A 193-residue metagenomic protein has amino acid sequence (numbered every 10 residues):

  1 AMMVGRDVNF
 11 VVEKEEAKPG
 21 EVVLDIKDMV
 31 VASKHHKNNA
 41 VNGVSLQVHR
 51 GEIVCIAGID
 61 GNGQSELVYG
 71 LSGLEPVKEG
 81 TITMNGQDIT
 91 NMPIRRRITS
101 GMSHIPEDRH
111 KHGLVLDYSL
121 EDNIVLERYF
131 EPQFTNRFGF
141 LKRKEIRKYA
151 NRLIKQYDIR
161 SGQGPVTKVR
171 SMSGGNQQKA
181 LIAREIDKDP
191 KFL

Functional and structural regions predicted by a protein language model:
A1-L193: Glycine-rich phosphate-binding loops of nucleotide-dependent enzymes
